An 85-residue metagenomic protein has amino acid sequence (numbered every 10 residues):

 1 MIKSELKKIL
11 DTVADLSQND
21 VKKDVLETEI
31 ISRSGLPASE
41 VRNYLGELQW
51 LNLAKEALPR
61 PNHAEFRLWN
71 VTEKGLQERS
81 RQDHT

Functional and structural regions predicted by a protein language model:
M1-V13: Short alpha-helical segments that sit at the start of domains
I9, D15-L16, S32-R33: A generic structural signal for short
T12-N19, E78: Short amphipathic alpha-helical elements of helix-turn-helix/winged-helix folds
N19-R33: Short acidic, hydrophobic short linear motifs in intrinsically disordered regions
G35-W50, F66: Short amphipathic alpha-helical interaction segments
Q49-R60: A short, conserved structural fragment
P61-V71: Minor-groove-contacting beta-hairpin "wing" of winged helix-turn-helix DNA-binding domains
V71-T85: Short, amphipathic alpha-helical interaction segments positioned at domain boundaries
